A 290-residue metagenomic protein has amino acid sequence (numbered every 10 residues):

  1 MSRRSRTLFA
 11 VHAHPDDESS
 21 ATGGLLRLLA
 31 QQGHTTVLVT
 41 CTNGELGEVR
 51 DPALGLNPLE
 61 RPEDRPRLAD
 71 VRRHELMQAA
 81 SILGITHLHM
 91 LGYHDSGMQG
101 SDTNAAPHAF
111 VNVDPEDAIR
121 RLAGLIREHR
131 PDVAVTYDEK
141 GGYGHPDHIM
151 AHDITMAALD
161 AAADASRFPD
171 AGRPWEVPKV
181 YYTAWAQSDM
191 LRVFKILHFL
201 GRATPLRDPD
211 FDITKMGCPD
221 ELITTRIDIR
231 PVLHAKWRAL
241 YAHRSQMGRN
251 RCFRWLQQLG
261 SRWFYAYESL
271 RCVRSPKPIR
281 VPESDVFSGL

Functional and structural regions predicted by a protein language model:
M1-H129, A157, R271-R274, I279-R280: Active-site rim/loop-helix segments in enzyme catalytic domains that contact anionic ligands
M1-V11, S101-L290: Metal-dependent de-N-acetylase/amidase catalytic core
